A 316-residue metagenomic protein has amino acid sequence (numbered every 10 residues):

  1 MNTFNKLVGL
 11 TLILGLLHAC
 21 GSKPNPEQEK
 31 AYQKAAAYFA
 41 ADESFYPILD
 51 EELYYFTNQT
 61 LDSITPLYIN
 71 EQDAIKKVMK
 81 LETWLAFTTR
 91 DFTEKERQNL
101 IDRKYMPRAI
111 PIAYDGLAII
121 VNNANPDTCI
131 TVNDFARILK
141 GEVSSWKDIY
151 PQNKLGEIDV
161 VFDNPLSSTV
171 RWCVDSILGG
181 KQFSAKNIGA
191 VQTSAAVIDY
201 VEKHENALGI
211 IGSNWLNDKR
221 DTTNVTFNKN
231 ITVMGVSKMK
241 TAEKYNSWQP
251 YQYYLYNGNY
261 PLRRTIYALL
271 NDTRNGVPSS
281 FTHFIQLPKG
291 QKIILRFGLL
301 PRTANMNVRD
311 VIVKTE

Functional and structural regions predicted by a protein language model:
M1-H18: Sec-dependent bacterial lipoprotein signal peptides
V8-G9, P107, Y256: Generic detector of short alpha-helix boundary/capping microenvironments and adjacent low-complexity segments
C20-L67, E71-Q72, K76-M79, I110-A113 (+1 more regions): Exported/periplasmic ABC-transporter solute-binding proteins
Q72-R103, K219-D221: Pocket-flanking alpha-helical
T83, Y105, F227-K229: Short, hinge-like loop/turn segments at secondary-structure boundaries
T93-K95, K104-P107, P126-C129: Peptidyl-prolyl cis-trans isomerase
I101-Y105, P250-Y251: Short acidic (Asp/Glu) patches
